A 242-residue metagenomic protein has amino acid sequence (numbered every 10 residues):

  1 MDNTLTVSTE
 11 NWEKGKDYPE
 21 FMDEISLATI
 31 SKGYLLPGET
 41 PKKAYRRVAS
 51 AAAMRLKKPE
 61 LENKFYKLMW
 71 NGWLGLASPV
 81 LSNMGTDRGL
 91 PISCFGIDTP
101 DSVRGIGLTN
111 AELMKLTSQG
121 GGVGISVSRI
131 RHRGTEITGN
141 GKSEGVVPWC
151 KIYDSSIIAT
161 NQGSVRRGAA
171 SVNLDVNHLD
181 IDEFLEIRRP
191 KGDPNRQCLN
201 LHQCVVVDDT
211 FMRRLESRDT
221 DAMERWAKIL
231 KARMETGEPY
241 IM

Functional and structural regions predicted by a protein language model:
M1-M242: Extended catalytic cores of very large enzyme megasubunits
